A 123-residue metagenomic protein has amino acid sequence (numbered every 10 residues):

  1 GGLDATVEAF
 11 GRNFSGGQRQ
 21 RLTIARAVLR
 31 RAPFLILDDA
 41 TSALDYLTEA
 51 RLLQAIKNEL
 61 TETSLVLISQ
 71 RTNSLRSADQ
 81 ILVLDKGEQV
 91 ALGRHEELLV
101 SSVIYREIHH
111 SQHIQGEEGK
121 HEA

Functional and structural regions predicted by a protein language model:
G1, L47, Q54, R76-A123: C-terminal portion of ABC ATPase nucleotide-binding domains
T6-F14, Q18: Conserved ABC ATPase signature
S15, L22-A27, L67: ABC ATPase nucleotide-binding domain "signature" region
L29-P33, E62: A short, proline-enriched helix->beta-strand linker immediately N-terminal to the Walker B motif in ABC-type P-loop
L35-D38: Catalytic Walker B motif of ABC-type/P-loop ATPase nucleotide-binding domains
S42-L44: ABC ATPase nucleotide-binding domain "signature" loop
R51-E59, R71: Conserved helical "switch/dimer-interface" subregion of ABC/ABC-like ATPase nucleotide-binding domains
N58-L67, L75: Conserved catalytic loops of ABC-family nucleotide-binding domains
